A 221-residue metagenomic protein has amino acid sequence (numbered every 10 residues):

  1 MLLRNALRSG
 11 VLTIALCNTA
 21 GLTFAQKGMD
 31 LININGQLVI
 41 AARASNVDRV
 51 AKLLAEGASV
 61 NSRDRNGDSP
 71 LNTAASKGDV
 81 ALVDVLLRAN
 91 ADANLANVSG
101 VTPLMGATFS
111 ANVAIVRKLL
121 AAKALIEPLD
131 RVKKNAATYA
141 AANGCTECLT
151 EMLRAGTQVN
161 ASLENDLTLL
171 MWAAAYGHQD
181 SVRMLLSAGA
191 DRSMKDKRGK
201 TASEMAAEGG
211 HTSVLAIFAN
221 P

Functional and structural regions predicted by a protein language model:
L2-N5, T23-E56, R65-D68, R88 (+1 more regions): Intrinsically disordered, low-complexity regulatory segments in ankyrin-centric signaling systems
I40-S45, T73-D79, G106-N112, Y139-C145 (+2 more regions): Ankyrin repeat A-helix N-terminal signature
N46-L54, D79-L87, N112-L120, C145-L153 (+2 more regions): Ankyrin repeat structural motif
L186, R192-P221: Leucine-rich solenoid repeat scaffolds
